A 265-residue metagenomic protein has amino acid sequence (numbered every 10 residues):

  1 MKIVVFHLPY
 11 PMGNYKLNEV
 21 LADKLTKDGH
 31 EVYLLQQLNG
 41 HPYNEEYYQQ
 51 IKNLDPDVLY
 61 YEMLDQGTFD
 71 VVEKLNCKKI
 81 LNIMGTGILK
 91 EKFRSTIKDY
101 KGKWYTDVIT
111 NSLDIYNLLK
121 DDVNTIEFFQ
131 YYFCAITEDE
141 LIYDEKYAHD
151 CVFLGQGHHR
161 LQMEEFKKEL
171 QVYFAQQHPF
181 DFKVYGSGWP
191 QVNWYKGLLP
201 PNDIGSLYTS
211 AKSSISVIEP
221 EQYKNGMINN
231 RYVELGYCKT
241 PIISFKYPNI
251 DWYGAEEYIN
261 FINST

Functional and structural regions predicted by a protein language model:
K2-Y47, L54, M63-V71, G87 (+2 more regions): Nucleotide-sugar donor-binding catalytic core of glycosyltransferases
V58, E73-I88: Active-site proximal beta-strand in glycosyltransferases
N263-T265: Two-component system phosphotransfer/interaction surface
